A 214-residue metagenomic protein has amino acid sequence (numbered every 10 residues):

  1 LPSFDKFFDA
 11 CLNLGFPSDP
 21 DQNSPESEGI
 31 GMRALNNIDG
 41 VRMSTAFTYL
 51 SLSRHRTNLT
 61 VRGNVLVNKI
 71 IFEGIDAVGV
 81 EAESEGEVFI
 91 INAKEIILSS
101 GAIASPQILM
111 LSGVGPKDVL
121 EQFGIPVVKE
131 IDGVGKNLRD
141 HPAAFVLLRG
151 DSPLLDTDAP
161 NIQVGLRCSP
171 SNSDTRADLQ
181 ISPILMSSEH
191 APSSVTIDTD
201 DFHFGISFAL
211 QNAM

Functional and structural regions predicted by a protein language model:
L1-A77, E83, F145-R149, D156-T157: Conserved redox-cofactor binding core of oxidoreductases
L14, E87, N212-M214: Flexible, glycine-biased helix-capping/connector loops in cytosolic signal-transduction modules
D19, T60-R62, P126-E130, S182: General small-molecule cofactor/ligand-binding pocket signal
M32-D39, T45, S51-L52, F72 (+6 more regions): Generic structural "secondary-structure junction" signal
L59-T60, F89-I90, K94-I96, H203-G205: Beta-sheet entry/capping signal
N64-V65, S100-G101, I184: Fold-independent oxyanion-binding glycine-rich loops and adjacent beta-strand/coil segments at enzyme active sites
K69-I71, I75, G79-A159: Glycine-rich loop(s) and the adjacent beta-strand/alpha-helix scaffold that form part
A144-M214: FAD cofactor-binding and catalytic pocket of flavoenzymes
